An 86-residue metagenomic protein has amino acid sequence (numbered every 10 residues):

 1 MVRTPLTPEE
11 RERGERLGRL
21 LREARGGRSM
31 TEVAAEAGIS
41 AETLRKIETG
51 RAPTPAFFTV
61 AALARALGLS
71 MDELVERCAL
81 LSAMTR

Functional and structural regions predicted by a protein language model:
M1-G27, D72: A short, Lys/Arg-rich alpha-helix, primarily the initiator
V2-T4, V75-R86: Short, charged recognition helix plus adjacent turn of helix-turn-helix-like nucleic-acid-binding domains
R22, T31-E32, A61: Residues within the helices of the helix-turn-helix
G26-I47: Short alpha-helical DNA-recognition segment
G27-S29, P55-F58: Residue-level signal for the short linker/turn that defines the boundary of a DNA-recognition helix
E48, T59, V75-C78: DNA major-groove recognition helix of helix-turn-helix
R51-A56, S82-R86: Short, solvent-exposed alpha-helical "recognition" segments
F58-E73: DNA major-groove recognition helix of helix-turn-helix/homeodomain DNA-binding modules
